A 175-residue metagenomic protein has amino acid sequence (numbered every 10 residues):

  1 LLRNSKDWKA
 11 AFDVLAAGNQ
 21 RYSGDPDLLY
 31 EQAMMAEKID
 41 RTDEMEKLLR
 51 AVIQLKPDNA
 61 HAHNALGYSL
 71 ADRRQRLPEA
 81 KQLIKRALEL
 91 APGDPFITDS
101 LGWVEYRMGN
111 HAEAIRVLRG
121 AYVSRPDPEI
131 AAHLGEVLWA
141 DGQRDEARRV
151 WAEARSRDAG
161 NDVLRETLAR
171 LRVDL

Functional and structural regions predicted by a protein language model:
N4, K38-I39, D72-R73, R107 (+2 more regions): Register position in tetratricopeptide repeats
R21-Y22, L55, L90, V123-R125 (+1 more regions): Structural marker of alpha-solenoid helical repeat scaffolds
D25, N59, D94, D127-P128 (+1 more regions): Residue-level recognition of tetratricopeptide repeat
L28, A62, I97, I130-A131 (+1 more regions): TPR alpha-solenoid repeat register
M34, Y68-S69, W103, E136 (+1 more regions): Residue-level recognition of tetratricopeptide repeat
